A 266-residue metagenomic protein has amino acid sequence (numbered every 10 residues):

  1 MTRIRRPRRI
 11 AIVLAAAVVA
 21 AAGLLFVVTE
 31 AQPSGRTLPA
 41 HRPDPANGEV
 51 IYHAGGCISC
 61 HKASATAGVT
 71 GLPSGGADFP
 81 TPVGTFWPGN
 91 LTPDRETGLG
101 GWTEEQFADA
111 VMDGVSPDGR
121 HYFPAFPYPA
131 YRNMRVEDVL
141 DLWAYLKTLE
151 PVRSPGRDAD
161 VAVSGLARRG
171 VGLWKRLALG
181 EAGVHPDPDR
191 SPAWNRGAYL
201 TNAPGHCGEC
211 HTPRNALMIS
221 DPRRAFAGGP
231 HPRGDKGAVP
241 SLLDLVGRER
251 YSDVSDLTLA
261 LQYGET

Functional and structural regions predicted by a protein language model:
T2-P33: N-terminal type II signal-anchor transmembrane helix that functions as the membrane-insertion/stop-transfer segment
A22-V27, T103-P117, A130-G156, D253-T266: C-terminal capping alpha-helices of c-type cytochrome domains
A31-H53, L173-N202: Electrostatic cytochrome c docking/interface patches
R42-D78: Short extracytoplasmic
G48, A54-S64, F107, L142 (+2 more regions): The canonical Cys-X-X-Cys-His
C60-T66, M112-D113, P127, K147-T148 (+2 more regions): Detector for the c-type heme attachment site
G76-Q106, P129-E137, G205, A225-A260: Electron-transfer interface patches adjacent to heme c in soluble/periplasmic c-type cytochromes and di-/multiheme
S154-R169: Extended, well-folded interaction surfaces typified by the phenylalanyl-tRNA synthetase beta subunit core
